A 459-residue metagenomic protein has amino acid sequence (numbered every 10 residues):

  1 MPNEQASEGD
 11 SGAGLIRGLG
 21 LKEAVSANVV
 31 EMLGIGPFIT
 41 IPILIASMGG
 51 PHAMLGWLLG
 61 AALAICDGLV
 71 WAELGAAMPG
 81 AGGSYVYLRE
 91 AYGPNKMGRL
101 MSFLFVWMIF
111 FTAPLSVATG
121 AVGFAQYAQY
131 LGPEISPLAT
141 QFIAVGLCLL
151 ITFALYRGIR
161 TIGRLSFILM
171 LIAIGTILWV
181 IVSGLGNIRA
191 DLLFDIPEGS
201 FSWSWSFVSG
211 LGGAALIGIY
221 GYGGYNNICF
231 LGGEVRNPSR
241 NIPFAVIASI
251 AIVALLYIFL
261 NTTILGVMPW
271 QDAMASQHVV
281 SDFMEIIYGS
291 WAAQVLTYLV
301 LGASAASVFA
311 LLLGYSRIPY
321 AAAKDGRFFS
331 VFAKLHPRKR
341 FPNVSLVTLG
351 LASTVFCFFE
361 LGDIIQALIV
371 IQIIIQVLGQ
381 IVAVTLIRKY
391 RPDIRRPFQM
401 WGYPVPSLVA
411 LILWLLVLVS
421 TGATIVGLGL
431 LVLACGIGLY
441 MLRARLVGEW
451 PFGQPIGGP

Functional and structural regions predicted by a protein language model:
M1-P51, I65, L69, K96 (+6 more regions): Membrane-interface "cap" regions at the ends of multi-pass membrane proteins
D10-L15, M54, I135-A139, I168-T297: Helix-loop-helix junctions that connect adjacent transmembrane segments in multi-pass membrane transporters
G18-N28, M54, A62, P94-F110 (+5 more regions): Select transmembrane alpha-helical segments in multipass membrane proteins
I43, G56, I65-C148, F153-Y156 (+2 more regions): Hydrophobic transmembrane alpha-helices that form the core helical bundles of multi-pass secondary transporters
V86-P94, Q129-E134, S200-S202, A245-L312 (+1 more regions): TM-loop-TM module centered on a large, flexible mid-protein loop between adjacent transmembrane helices in multi-pass
A139-F194, W205, G223, V246-I250 (+3 more regions): Membrane-interface loop-to-helix entry segments
L165, V331-F341, V377-V426, L446-G457: C-terminal membrane-solvent junction of multi-pass transporters and transport-like membrane proteins
T176-V180, P319, L368-R396, L433-F452: Hydrophobic alpha-helical segments of multi-pass membrane transport proteins
